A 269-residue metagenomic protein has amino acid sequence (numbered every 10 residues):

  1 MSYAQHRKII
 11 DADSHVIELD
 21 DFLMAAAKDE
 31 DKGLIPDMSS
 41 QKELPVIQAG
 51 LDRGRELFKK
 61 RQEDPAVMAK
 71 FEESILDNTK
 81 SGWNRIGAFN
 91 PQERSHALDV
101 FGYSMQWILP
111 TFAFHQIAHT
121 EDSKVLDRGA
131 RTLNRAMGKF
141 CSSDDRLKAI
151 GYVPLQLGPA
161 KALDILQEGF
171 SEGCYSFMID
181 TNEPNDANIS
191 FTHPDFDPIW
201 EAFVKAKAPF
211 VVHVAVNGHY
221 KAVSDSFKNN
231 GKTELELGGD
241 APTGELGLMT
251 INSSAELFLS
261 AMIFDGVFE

Functional and structural regions predicted by a protein language model:
M1-E269: Helix-coil boundary/capping segments in enzymes
